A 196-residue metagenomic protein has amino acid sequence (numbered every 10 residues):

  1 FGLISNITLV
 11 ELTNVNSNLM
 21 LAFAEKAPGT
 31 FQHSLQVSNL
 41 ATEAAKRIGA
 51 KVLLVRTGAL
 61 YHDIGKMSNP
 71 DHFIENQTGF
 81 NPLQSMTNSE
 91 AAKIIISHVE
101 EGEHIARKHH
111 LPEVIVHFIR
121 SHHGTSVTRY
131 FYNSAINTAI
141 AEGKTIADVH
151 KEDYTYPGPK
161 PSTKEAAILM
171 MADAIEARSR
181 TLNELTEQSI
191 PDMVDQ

Functional and structural regions predicted by a protein language model:
F1-A24, P28: Generic detector of multi-pass transmembrane helix bundles and their immediately adjacent loops in polytopic membrane
M20-E187, P191: Divalent metal-dependent catalytic cores for phosphoryl transfer on phosphate-bearing substrates
V194-Q196: Short, intrinsically disordered, charge-balanced linker/junction segments flanking boundaries in proteins
